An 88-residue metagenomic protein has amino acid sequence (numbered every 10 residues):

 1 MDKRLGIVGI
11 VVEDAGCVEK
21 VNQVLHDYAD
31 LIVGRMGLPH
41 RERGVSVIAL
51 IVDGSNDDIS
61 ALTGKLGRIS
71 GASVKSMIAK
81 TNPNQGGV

Functional and structural regions predicted by a protein language model:
M1-V88: Long, contiguous binding/interaction regions
